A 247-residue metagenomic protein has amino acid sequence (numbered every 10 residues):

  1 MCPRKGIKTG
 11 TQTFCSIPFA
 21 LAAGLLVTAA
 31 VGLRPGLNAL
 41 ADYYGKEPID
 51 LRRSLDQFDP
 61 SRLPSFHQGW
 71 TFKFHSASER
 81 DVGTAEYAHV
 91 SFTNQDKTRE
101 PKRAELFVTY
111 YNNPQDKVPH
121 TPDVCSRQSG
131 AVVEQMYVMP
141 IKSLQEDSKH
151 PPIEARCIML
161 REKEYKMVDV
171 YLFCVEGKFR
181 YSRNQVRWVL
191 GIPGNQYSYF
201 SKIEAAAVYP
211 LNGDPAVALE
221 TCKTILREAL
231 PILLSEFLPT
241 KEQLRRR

Functional and structural regions predicted by a protein language model:
M1-I17: Cytosolic-side transmembrane helix boundary signature
C15-R156, E228-R247: N-terminal "mature-domain start" segment
R99-R103, Y165-M167, S198-F200: Coil-to-beta-strand transition motifs
T109, F173-V175, A206-V208: Structured loops at beta-to-helix junctions and adjacent beta-edge loops in soluble globular domains
N113-P114, Y165, K178-F179, Y209-L211: Solvent-exposed loop/turn segments at secondary-structure junctions within structured extracellular/periplasmic domains
A131-Y197: Short, internal acidic amphipathic alpha-helical interface segments that mediate docking to partner proteins
I192-R247: Long, compositionally biased interface segments
